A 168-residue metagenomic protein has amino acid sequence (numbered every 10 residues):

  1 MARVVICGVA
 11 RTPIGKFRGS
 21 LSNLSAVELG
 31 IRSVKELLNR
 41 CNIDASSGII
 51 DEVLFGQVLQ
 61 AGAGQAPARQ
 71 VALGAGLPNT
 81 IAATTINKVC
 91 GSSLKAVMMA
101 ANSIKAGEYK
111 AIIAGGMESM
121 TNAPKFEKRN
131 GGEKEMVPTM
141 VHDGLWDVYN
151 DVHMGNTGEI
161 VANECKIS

Functional and structural regions predicted by a protein language model:
M1-R3, C7: N-terminal hydrophobic or amphipathic helices/low-complexity stretches enriched in small/hydrophobic/Pro/Gly
A2, K16-G48, G64-A66, A72-S168: Acyl-thioester C-C bond-transforming condensing/cleaving domain
C7-G8, G56, N87: Residue-level detector of conserved, well-ordered beta-strand and adjacent loop positions that form binding/recognition
V9-I14: Short polar catalytic/cofactor-binding loops
G48-G56: Short glycine-rich phosphate-binding loop at a beta-alpha junction
Q57-A63: Glycine-rich phosphate-binding loops at beta-strand->alpha-helix junctions
